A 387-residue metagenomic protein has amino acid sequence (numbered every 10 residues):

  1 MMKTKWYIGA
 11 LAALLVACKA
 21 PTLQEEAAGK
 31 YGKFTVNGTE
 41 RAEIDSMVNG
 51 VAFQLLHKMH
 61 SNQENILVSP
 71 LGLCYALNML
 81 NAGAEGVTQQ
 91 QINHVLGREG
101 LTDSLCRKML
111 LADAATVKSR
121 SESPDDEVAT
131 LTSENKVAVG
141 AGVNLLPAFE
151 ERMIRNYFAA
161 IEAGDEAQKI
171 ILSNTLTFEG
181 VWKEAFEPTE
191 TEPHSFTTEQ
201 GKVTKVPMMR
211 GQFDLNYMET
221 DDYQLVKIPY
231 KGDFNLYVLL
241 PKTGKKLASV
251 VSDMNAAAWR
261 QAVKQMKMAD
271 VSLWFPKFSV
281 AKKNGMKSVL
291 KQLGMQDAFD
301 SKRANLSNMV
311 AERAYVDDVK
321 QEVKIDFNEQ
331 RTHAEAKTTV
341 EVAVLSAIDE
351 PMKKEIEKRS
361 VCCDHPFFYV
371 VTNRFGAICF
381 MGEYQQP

Functional and structural regions predicted by a protein language model:
K3-A13, C18-F158, Y384: Detector for small/aliphatic-rich hydrophobic stretches
C18-G32, R313, Q321-D326, Q330 (+1 more regions): Non-catalytic interaction/Regulatory regions outside core domains
Q63, T102-T243, K264-E350, K354: Non-catalytic, conformational "gating/processing" segments within enzyme and secreted inhibitor domains
L67-Q89, K227, E355-P387: Feature captures eukaryotic membrane-trafficking machinery centered on endolysosomal pathways and lysosome-related
T88-I92, K246-A248, K282-N284, E335 (+1 more regions): Extracytoplasmic/secreted cell-surface and envelope-processing proteins
I92-L96, F186-P193, S249-A256: Short Gly/aromatic-enriched secondary-structure transition segments
E187, P241, S249-M254, T339-V340 (+2 more regions): Composition- and surface-driven signal marking solvent-exposed, interaction-prone regions in large proteins
P241-K267: Internal alpha/beta scaffold segment
